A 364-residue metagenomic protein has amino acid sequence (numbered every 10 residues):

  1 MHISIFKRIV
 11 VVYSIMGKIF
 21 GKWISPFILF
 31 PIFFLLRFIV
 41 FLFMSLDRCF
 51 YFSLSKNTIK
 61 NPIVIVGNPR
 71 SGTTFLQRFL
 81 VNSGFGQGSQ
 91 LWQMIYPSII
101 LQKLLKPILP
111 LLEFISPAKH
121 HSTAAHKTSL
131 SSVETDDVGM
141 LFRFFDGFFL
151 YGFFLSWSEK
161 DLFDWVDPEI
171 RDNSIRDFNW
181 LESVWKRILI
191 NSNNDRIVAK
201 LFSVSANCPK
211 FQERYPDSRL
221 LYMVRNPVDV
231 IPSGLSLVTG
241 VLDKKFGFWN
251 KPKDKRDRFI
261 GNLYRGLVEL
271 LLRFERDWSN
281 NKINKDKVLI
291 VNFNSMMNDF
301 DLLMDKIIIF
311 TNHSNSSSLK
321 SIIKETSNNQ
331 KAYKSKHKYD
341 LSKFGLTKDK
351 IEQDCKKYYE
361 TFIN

Functional and structural regions predicted by a protein language model:
M1-F41, L54, D164-D167, D172-F178 (+2 more regions): PAPS-dependent sulfotransferases, especially Golgi type II membrane carbohydrate sulfotransferases
M44-N68, M94-S98, Q102-L104: N-terminal signal-anchor transmembrane helix
I65-N82: Glycine-rich phosphate-binding P-loop
V66-N68, V198-F202, V224, F293: Short His-Asn-centered micro-motif
N82-W92: Post-Walker A helix-loop "phosphate-sensing" segment adjacent to the P-loop in P-loop NTPases
I95-I197: PAPS-dependent sulfation machinery
K200, F211-S236: Conserved phosphate-donor/acceptor-positioning beta-strand/loop module used by diverse small-molecule
V204-C208, V228-I231, M297-F300: Flexible loop/turn segments at secondary-structure boundaries
